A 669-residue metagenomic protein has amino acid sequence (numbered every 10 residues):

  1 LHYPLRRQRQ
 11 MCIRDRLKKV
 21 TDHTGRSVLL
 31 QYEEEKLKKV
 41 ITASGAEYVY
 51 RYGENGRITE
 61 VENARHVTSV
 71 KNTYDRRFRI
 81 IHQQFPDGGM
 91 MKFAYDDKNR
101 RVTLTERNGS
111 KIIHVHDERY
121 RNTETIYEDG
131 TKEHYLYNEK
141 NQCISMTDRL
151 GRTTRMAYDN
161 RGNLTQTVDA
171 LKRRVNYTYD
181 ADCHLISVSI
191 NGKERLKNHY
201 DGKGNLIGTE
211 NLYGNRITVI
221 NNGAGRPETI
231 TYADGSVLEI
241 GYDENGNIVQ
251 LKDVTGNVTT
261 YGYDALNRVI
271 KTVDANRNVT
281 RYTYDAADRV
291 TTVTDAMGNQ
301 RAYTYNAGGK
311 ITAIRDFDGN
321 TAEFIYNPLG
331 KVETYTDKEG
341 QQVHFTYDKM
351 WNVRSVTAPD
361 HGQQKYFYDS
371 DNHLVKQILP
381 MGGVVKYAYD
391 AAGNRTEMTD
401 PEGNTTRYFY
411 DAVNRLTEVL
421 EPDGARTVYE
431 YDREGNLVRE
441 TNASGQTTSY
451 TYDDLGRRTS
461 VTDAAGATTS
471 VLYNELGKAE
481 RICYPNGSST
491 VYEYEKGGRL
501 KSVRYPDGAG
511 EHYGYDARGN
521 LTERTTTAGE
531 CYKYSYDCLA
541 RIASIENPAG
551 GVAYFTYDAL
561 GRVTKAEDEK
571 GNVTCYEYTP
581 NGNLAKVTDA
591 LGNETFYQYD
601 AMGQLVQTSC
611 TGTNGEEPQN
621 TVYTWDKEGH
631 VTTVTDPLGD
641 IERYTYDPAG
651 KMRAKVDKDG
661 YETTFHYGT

Functional and structural regions predicted by a protein language model:
L1-R9, I13: Single conserved hydrophobic/aromatic residue that forms the stacking wall/gate of nucleotide- or nucleobase-binding
Q10, R14-T669: Extended charged/polar low-complexity repeat regions
